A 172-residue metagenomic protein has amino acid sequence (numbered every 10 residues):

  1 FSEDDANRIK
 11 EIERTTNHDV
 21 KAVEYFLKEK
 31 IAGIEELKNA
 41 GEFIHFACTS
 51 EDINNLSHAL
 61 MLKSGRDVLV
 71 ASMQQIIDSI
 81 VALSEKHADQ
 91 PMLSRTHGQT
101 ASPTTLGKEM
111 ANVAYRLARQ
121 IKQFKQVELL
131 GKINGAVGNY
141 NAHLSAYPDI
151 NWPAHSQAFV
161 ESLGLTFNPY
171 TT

Functional and structural regions predicted by a protein language model:
F1-H143, Y147-S162, F167: A helix-coil-helix interface module used to build multimeric assemblies and to scaffold catalytic/cofactor sites
P169-T171: Glycine-rich, flexible beta-strand/loop modules in the N-terminal catalytic cores of phosphate-handling
